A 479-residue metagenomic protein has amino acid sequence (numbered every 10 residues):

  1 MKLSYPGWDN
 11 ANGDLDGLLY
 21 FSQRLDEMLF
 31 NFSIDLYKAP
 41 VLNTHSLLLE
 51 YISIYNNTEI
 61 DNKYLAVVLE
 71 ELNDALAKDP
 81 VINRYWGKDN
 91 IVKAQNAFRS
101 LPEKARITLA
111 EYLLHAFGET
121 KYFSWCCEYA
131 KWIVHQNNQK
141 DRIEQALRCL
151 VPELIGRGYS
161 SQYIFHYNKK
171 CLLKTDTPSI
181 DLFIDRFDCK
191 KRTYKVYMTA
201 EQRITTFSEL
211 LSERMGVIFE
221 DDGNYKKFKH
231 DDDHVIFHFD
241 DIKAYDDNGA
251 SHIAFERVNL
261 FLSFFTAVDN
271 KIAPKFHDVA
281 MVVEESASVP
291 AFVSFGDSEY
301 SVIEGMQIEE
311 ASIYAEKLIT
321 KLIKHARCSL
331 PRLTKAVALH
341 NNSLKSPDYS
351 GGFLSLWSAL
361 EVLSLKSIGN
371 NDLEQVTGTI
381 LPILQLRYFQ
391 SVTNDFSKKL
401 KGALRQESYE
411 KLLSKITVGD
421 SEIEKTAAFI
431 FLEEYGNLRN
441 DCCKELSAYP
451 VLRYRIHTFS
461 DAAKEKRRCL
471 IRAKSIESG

Functional and structural regions predicted by a protein language model:
M1-V151: Noncatalytic N-terminal accessory/assembly modules of large enzymes
L3-Y64, A311-G479: Amphipathic, oligomerization/interface secondary-structure segments
N83, G87-S358, V362-L365: Charged, non-catalytic interaction/linker regions at domain boundaries that couple catalytic cores to substrate
